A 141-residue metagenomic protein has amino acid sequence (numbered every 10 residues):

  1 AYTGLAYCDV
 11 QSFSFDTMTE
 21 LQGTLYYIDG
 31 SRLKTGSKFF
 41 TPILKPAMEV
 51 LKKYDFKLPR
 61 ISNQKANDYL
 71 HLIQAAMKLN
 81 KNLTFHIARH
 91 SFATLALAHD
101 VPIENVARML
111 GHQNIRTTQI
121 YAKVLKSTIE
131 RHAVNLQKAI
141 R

Functional and structural regions predicted by a protein language model:
Y2, C8-D9, R89-Q113, I120: C-terminal catalytic core of tyrosine-transesterase DNA break-rejoin enzymes
T3, S12-V50: Conserved tyrosine-mediated DNA breakage-rejoining catalytic core shared by Y-recombinases
F15, H71, A75, A98 (+3 more regions): Residue-level detection of the helix-turn-helix DNA-binding "recognition helix"
D16-G23, N80-K81, V101-I120, S127 (+1 more regions): Short, polar N-cap/turn motifs at the start of nucleic acid-interacting alpha helices
R32-G36, M48, N63, L110-N135: Catalytic-site neighborhood detector that most strongly recognizes the C-terminal catalytic loop/helix of tyrosine
P42-N80: Active-site/catalytic core of tyrosine-dependent DNA strand-transfer enzymes
S62, F85-H86: Residue-level marker of regulatory loop/turn positions in helix-turn-helix DNA-binding domains and in histidine
Q137-R141: Intrinsically disordered, low-complexity basic tails/linkers immediately adjacent to helix-turn-helix/homeobox/MYB/SANT
